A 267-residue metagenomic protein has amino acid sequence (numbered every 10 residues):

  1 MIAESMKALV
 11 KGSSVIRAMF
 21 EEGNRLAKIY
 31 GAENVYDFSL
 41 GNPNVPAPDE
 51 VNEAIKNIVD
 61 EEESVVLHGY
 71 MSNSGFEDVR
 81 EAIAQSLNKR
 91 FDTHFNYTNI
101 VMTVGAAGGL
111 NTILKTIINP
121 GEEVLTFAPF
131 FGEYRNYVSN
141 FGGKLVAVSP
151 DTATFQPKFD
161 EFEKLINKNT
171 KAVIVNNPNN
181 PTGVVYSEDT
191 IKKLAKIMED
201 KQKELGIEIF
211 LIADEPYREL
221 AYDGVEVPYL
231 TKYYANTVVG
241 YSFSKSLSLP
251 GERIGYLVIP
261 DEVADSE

Functional and structural regions predicted by a protein language model:
I2-G105, T112: N-terminal small-domain helix-loop-helix segment of the aminotransferase-like
M6-K11, S149, T182, S244-K245: Glycine-rich "substrate-gating" loop/helix at the edge of Rossmann-like oxidoreductase active sites
G41-P43, P178, S242-F243: Short strand-loop junctions, especially beta-strand C-caps/beta-turns that link beta-sheets to coils or alpha-helices
N44-P48, P181-V184, E219-L220, S248-P250: Short catalytic/ligand-binding loop motif for oxyanion handling, primarily in non-cytosolic enzymes, centered on
D60, S64-G206, R218-Y233, V238: Conserved core of the PLP fold type I
N177, L211-I212: Residue-level marker for buried hydrophobic side chains located in beta-strands that build the well-ordered beta-sheet
E215: Walker B catalytic acidic pair
A235-E267: Conserved core segment of the aminotransferase class I/II
